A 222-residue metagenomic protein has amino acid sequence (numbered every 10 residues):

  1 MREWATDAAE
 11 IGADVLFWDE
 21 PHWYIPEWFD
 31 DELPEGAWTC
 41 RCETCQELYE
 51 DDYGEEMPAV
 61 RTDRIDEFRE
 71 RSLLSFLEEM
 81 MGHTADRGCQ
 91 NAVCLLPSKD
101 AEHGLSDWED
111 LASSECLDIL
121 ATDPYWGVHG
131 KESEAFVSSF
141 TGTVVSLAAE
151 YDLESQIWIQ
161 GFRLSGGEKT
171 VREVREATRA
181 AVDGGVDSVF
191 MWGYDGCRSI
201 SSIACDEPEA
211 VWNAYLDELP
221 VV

Functional and structural regions predicted by a protein language model:
M1-V137, T143: Polysaccharide-binding and catalytic clefts of secreted carbohydrate-active enzymes
A13, P124-Y125, H129-K131, S155-V221: Substrate-binding cleft of secreted/luminal carbohydrate-active enzymes
E50-P58, E70, A149, D183 (+1 more regions): Generic surface-pattern signal
E78-M81, F140-V171: Mobile, glycine- and charge-enriched loop segments and immediately flanking short secondary-structure elements within
E79, H83-R87, D110-C116, T143-L147 (+4 more regions): Alpha-helical structural signal in soluble globular domains
